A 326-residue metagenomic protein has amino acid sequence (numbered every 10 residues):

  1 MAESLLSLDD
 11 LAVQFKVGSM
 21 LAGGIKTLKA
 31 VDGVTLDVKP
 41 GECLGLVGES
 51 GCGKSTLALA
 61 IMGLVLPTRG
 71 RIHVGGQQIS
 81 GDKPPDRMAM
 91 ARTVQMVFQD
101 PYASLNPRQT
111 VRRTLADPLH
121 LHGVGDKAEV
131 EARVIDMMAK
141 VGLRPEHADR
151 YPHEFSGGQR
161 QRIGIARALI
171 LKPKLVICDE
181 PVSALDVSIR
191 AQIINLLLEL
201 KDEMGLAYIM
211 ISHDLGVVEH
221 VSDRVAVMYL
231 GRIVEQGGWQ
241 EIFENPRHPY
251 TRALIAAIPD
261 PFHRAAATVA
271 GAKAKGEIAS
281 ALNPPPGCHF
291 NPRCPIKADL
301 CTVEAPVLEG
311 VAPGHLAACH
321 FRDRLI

Functional and structural regions predicted by a protein language model:
A2-S4, G18-A22, T27, G238-I326: Short catalytic/signature loops enriched in Gly
M20-I25, I79-Q95, L121, K127-A128 (+2 more regions): ABC ATPase NBD coupling module
V47-G48: The feature captures the beta-strand-to-loop junction immediately N-terminal to the Walker
M62: Helix-to-loop junction immediately C-terminal to a conserved catalytic motif
A128-E146, I255-A256: Conserved ABC ATPase "signature" region
Y151-F155, Q159: Conserved ABC ATPase signature
K174-I177, P181-L185, I189-A267: P-loop NTP-binding/switch modules centered on Walker-like glycine-rich loops
